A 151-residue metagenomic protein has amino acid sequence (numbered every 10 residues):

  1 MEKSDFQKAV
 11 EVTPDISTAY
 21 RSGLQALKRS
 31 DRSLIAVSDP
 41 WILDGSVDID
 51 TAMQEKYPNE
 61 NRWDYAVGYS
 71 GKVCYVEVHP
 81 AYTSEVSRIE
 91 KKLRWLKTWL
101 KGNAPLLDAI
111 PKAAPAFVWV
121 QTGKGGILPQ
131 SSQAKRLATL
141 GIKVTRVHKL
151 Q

Functional and structural regions predicted by a protein language model:
M1-Y57: Acidic-basic catalytic patches of nuclease active cores, encompassing PD-(D/E)XK and other metal-cofactor nuclease
K3-A9, D108-Q151: Domain-level recognition of nuclease-like catalytic cores that cleave nucleotide substrates
Q54-Y57, A81-E85, K124-P129: Short acidic, S/G/P-rich loop/turn micro-motifs used as interaction or catalytic elements
P58-R62: Short, flexible loop/turn motifs enriched in small residues
Y65-V67, G71-Y82: Conserved catalytic cores of phosphodiester-cleaving nucleases, focusing on short active-site segments
Y82-W99: Mg2+/Mn2+-dependent nuclease catalytic core
T98-P111: Arginine/glycine-rich "motif VI" loop of SF2 helicases in the C-terminal RecA-like domain
